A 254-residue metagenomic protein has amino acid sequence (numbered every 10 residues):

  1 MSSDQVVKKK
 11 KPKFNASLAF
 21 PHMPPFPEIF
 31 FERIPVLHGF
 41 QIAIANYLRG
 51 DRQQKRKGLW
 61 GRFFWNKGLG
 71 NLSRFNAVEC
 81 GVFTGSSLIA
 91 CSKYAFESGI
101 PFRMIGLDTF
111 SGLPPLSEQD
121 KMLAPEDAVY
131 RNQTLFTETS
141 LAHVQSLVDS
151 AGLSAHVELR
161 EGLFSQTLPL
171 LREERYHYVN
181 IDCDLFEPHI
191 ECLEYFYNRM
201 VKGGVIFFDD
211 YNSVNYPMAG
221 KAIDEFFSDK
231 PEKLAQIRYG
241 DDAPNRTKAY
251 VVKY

Functional and structural regions predicted by a protein language model:
M1-I181, L185-F207, Y211-Y254: A short alpha-helical cap/connector motif
